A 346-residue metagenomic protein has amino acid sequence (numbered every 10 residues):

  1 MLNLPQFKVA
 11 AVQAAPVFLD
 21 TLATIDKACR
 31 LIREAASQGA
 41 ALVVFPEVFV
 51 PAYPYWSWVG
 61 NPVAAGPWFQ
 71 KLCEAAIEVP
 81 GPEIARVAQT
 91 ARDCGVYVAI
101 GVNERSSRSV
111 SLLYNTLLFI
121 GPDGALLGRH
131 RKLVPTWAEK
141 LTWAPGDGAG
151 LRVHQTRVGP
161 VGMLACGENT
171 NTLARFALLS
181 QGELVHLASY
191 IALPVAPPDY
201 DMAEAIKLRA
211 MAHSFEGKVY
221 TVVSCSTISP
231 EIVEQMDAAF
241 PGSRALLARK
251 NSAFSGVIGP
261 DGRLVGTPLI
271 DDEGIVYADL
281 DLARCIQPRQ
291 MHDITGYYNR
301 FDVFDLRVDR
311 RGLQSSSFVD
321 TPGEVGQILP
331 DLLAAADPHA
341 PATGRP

Functional and structural regions predicted by a protein language model:
M1-L42: N-terminal active-site segment of His-dependent metallophosphoesterases
Q6-F18, T116, R129, V153 (+2 more regions): Active-site-proximal beta-strand elements of phosphoester/diester hydrolases
A10, L118-I120, G256, V276: Conserved hydrophobic/aromatic positions in well-ordered beta-strands
T21, R30-P122, A192-V219: Cys-nucleophile CN-hydrolase/nitrilase-fold catalytic domain and related Cys-dependent amidase chemistry that acts on
I77-A99, P160, C166-V276: CN hydrolase (nitrilase-like) catalytic-core segments centered on the catalytic cysteine and neighboring Lys/Glu
D123, G128-H130, P268: Short hydrophobic alpha-helix segments
T136-R152, N169-L173: Active-site glycine-rich loop that binds ribose-phosphate moieties when present
C225-P346: C-terminal beta-strand edge segments of enzyme domains
